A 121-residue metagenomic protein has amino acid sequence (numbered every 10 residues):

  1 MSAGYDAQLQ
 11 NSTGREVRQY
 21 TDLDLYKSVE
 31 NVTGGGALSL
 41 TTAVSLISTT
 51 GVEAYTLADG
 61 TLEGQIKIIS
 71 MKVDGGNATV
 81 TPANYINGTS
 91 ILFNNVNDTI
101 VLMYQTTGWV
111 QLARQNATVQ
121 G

Functional and structural regions predicted by a protein language model:
M1-L9, T89-L92: Parallel beta-helix/beta-solenoid repeats that form elongated, surface-exposed shafts/blades used for receptor binding
G4-P82, Y104-G121: Exposed extracellular interaction/assembly regions and N-terminal maturation sites
P82-S90: Short edge-strand/loop segments of extracellular domains
F93-N97: Extracellular beta-strand-rich solenoid/capping regions of secreted or surface-exposed proteins that bind or remodel
